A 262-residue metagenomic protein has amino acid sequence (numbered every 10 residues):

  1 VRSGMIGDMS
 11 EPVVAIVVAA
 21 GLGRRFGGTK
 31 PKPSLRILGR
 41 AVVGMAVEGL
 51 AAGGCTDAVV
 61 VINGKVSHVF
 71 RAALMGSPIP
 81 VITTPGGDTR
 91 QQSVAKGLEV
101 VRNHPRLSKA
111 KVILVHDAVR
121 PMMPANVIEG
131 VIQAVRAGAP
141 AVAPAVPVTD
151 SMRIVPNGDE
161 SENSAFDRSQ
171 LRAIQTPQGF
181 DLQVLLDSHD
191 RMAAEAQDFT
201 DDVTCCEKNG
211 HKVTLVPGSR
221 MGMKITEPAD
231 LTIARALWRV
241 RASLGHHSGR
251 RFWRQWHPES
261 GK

Functional and structural regions predicted by a protein language model:
R2-V14, D201-V203, R220-M221, D230-K262: SAM-dependent methyltransferases
I6-S67, V81: N-terminal glycine-rich phosphate-binding loop and ensuing alpha1 helix
V17, V43, G97, H116-D117 (+3 more regions): Residue-level signal for inorganic ion chemistry
G44, Q91-A95, T200: Glycine-rich phosphate-binding loop at the start of an alpha helix
H68-A73: Acidic helix N-cap motif at the loop->helix transition within catalytic regions of sugar-transfer enzymes
M75-K111: Short phosphate-binding loop-to-helix
K109, M122-T214, W253, H257-K262: Conserved core of the sugar-phosphate nucleotidyltransferase
R153, V213-P217, G222-T226: Conserved active-site beta-strand element of glycosyltransferases/polysaccharide synthases
